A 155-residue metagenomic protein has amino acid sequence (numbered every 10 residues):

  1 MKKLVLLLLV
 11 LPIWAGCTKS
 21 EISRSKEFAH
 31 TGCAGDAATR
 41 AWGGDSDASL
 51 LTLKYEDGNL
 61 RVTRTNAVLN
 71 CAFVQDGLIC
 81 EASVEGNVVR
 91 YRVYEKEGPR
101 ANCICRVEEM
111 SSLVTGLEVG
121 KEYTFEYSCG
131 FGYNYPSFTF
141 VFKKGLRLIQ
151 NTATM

Functional and structural regions predicted by a protein language model:
L4-P12: Sec-dependent N-terminal signal peptides
C17-M155: Exposed, flexible binding/inhibitory loops of compact, secreted disulfide-stabilized domains
